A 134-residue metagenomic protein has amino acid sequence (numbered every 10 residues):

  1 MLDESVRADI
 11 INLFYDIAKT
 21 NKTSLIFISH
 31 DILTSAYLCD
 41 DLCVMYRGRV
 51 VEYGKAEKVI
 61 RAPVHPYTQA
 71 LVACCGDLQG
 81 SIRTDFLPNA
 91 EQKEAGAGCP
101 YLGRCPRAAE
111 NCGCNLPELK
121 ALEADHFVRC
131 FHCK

Functional and structural regions predicted by a protein language model:
M1-S81: P-loop NTP-binding/switch modules centered on Walker-like glycine-rich loops
K55-K134: Charged, flexible cofactor/metal-binding loops and thiol motifs
